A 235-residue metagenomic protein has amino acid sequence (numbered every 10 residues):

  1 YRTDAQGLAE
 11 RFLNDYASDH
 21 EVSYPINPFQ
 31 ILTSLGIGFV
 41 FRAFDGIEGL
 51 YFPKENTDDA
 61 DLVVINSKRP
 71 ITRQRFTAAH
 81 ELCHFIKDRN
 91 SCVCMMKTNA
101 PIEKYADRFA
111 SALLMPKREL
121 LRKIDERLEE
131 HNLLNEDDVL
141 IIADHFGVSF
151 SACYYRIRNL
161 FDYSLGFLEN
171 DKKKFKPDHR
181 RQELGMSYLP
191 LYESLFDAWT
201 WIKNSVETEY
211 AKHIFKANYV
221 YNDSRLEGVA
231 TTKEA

Functional and structural regions predicted by a protein language model:
Y1-L191: Active-site hotspot residues in diverse enzymes, especially metal/ion-binding acidic/histidine motifs
R181-A235: FIC/Doc superfamily catalytic core
